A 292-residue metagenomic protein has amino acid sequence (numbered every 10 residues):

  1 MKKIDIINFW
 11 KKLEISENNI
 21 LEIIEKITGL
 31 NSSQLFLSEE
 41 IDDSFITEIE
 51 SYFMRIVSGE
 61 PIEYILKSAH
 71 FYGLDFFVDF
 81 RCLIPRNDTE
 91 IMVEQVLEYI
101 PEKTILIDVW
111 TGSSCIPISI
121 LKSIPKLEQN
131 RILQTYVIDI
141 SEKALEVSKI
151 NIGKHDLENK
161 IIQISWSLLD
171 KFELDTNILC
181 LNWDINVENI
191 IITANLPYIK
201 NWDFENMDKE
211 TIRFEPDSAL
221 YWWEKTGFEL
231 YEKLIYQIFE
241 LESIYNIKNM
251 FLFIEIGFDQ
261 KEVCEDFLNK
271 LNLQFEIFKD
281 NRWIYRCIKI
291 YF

Functional and structural regions predicted by a protein language model:
M1-L66: N-terminal auxiliary segments of SAM/dcSAM-dependent transferases
E14-S16, E98-I105, L157-E158, N269-Q274: Short glycine/proline-enriched coil/turn segments at helix->beta-strand junctions
I27, N31, E39, I56 (+6 more regions): A general structural signal marking secondary-structure boundaries and capping sites
N31-S32, L37, S58-I62, K67 (+5 more regions): Glycine-rich, flexible loop/turn motifs
F45, P85-D88, L230: An acidic site on a long C-lobe helix of protein kinase domains
S51-E128, V137-I150, L174, W283 (+1 more regions): SAM-dependent Rossmann-like transferase core, predominantly class I methyltransferases with a strong bias toward
P125-Q129, L133, I140-F292: S-adenosylmethionine
